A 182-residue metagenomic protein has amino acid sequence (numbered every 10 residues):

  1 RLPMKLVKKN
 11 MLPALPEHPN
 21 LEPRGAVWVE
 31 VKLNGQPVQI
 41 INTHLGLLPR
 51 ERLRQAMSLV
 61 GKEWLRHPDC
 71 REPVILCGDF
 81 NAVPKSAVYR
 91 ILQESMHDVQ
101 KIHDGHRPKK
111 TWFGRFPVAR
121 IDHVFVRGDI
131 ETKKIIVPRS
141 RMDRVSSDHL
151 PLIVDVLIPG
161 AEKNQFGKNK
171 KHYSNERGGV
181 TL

Functional and structural regions predicted by a protein language model:
R1-Q36, E131, I136-P138: Structured beta-strand-rich core segments of catalytic domains in phosphoester-bond hydrolases
N10, I40-T43: Short beta-strands and strand-loop turn motifs
P19-L21, L48-E51, R144-S146: Solvent-exposed loop/turn segments connecting transmembrane beta-strands in outer-membrane beta-barrel proteins
G25-V27, Q39-I41, H123, L150-L152: Short beta-strand micro-motifs in enzyme catalytic cores
W28-K32, P37-I41, L53-C77, V88-Y89: His/acidic metal-ligating clusters that form di-metal
L33, H44, V156-I158: Short beta-strand segments enriched in hydrophobic/aromatic residues within well-folded beta-rich domains
L45-L47, A82: Short, glycine/acidic-enriched loop or turn micro-motifs at the edges of active sites
E63-V74, N81-L182: Metal-dependent phosphoester-hydrolase catalytic domains
